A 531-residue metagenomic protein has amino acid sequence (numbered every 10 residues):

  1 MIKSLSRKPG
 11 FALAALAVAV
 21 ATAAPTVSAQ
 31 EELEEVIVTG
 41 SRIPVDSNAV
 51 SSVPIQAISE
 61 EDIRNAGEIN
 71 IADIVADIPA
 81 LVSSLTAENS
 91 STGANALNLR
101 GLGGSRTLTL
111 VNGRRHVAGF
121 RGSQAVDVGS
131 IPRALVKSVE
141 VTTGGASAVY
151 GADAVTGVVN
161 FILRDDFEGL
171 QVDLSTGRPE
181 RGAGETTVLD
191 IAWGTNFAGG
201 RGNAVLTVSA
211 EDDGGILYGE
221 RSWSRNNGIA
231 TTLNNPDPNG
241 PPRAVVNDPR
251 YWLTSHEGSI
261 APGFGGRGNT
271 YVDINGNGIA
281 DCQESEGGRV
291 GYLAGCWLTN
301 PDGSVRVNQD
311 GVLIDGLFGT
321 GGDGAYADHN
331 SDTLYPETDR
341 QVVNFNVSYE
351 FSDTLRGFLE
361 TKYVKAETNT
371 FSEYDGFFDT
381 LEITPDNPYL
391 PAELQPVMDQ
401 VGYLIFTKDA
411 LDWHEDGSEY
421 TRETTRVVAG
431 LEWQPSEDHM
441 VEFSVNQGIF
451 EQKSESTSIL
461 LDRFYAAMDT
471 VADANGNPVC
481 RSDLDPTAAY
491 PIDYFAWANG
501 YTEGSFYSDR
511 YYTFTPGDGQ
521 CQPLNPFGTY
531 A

Functional and structural regions predicted by a protein language model:
M1-E32: Cleavable N-terminal targeting peptides that direct proteins into the secretory/outer-membrane pathway or into
E31, L102, V126, A134-K137: Structured loop/turn residues at beta-strand edges in well-structured enzyme cores
E31-I43, G287-G291, L298-T299: Short N-terminal segments immediately surrounding and downstream of signal-peptide cleavage
E35-A66, G119, L170: N-terminal periplasmic "start-of-domain" segments of outer-membrane beta-barrel proteins
S51-N70, L97-L102, V128-G129, T176-E180 (+1 more regions): Short, polar/charged loop or turn motifs at beta-strand boundaries
D73, D77-P79, L85, G93-A94 (+6 more regions): Surface-exposed beta-strand-turn/loop segments characteristic of Gram-negative outer-membrane beta-barrels
T109: Short aromatic-centered micro-motifs
